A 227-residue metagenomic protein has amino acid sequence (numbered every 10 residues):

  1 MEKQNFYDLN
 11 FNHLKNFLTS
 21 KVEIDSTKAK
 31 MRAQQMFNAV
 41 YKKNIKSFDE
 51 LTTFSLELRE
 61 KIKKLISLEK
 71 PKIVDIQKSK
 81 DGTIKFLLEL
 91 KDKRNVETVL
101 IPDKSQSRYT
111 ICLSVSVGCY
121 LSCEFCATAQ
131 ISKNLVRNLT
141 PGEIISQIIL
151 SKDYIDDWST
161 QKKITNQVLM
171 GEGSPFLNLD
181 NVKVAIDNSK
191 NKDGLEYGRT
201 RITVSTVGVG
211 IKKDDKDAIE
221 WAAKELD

Functional and structural regions predicted by a protein language model:
M1-Y109: Flexible, acidic/Gly-rich N-terminal and inter-domain linker regions that tether and position cofactor-handling modules
F6, K133-V136, S174: Pocket-edge positions in alpha/beta enzyme catalytic cores
L14-F17, I144, V182: Hydrophobic/aromatic residues in well-formed alpha-helices
V40-K43, A129-Q130, G171-G173: Short, histidine-centered active-site or binding-site loop motifs used for metal coordination, general acid-base
S79, S114-V115, S205-T206: Short linear Ser/Thr-Pro motifs
K85, T110-S114, V168, T203: Short aromatic/hydrophobic contact patches that present stacked aromatics for nucleic-acid/ligand binding
D103-L150: Canonical Radical SAM [4Fe-4S] cluster-binding loop centered on the CxxxCxxC motif and its immediate flanking residues
D153-D227: Conserved AdoMet/S-adenosylmethionine-binding subsite of the radical SAM
